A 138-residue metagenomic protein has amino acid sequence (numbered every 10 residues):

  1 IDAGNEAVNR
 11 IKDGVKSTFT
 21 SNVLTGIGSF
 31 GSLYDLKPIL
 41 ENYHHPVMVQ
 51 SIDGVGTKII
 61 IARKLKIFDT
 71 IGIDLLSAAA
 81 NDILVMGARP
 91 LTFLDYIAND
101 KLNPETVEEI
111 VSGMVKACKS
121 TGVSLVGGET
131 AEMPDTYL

Functional and structural regions predicted by a protein language model:
G4-A7: N-terminal amphipathic, basic-rich helices that act as targeting or association modules
R10-L138: Glycine-rich phosphate/pyrophosphate-binding loop regions near the starts of catalytic domains
